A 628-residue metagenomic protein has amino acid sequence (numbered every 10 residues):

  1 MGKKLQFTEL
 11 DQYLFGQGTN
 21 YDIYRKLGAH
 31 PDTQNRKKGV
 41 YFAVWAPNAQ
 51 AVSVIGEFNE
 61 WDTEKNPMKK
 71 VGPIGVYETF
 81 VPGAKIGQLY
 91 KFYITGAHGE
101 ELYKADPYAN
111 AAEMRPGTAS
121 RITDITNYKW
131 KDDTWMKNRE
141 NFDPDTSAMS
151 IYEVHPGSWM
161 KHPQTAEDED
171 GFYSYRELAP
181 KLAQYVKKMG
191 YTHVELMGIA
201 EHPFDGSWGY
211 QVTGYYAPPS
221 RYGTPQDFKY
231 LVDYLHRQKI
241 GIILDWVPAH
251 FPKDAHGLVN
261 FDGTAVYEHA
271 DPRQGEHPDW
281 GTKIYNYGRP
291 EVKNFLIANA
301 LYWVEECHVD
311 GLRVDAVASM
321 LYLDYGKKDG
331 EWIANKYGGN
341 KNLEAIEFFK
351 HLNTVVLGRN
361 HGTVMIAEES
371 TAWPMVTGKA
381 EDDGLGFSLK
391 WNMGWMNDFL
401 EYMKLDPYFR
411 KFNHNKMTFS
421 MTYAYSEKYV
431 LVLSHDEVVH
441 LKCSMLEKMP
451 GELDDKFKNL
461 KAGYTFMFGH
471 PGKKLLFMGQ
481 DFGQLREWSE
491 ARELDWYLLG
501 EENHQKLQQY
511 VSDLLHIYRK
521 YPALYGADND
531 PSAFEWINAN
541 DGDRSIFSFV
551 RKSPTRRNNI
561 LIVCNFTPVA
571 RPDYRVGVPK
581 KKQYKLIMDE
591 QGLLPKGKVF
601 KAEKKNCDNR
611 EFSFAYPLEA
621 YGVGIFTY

Functional and structural regions predicted by a protein language model:
M1-A148, R176-V186, G190, D454-F457 (+2 more regions): Carbohydrate-interacting/catalytic domains
K69, F204-G209, K253-N260, T377 (+2 more regions): Short glycine-biased active-site loop of nucleotidyltransferases that positions the nucleotide triphosphate and helps
E101-L102, M160-H162, H202-D205, H250-K253 (+6 more regions): Short catalytic/ligand-binding loop motif for oxyanion handling, primarily in non-cytosolic enzymes, centered on
A111-E113, D133-M149, H155-K341, R610 (+2 more regions): Substrate-binding/active-site clefts of carbohydrate-active enzymes
V154, S319-M320, E369, S420: The feature represents the membrane-entry module of six-transmembrane cation channels
A217-R221, K336-L343, E452-D454, L498-Q505: A short acidic, glycine-rich active-site loop that binds or catalyzes chemistry on phosphate/adenosine moieties
H308-D310, K328-E490, R519-N529, A533-D589: Conserved alpha/beta catalytic core and glycan-binding cleft of carbohydrate-active enzymes
